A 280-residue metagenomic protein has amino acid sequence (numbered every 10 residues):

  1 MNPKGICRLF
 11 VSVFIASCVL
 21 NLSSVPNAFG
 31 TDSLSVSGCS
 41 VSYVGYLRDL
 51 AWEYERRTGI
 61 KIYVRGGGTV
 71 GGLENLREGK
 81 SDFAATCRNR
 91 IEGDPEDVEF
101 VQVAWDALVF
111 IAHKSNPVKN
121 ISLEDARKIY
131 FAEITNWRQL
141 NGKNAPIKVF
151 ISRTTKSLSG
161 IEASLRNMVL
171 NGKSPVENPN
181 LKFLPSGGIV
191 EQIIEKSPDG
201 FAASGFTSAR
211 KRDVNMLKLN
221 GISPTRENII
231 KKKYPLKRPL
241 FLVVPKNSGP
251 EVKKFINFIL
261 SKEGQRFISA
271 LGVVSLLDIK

Functional and structural regions predicted by a protein language model:
M1-C7: N-terminal secretory signal peptides that target proteins for export/translocation
G5, V25-P26: Short linear, low-complexity motifs centered on an aromatic residue
L9-S23: Bacterial N-terminal signal peptides
A28-K280: Exported/periplasmic ABC-transporter solute-binding proteins
